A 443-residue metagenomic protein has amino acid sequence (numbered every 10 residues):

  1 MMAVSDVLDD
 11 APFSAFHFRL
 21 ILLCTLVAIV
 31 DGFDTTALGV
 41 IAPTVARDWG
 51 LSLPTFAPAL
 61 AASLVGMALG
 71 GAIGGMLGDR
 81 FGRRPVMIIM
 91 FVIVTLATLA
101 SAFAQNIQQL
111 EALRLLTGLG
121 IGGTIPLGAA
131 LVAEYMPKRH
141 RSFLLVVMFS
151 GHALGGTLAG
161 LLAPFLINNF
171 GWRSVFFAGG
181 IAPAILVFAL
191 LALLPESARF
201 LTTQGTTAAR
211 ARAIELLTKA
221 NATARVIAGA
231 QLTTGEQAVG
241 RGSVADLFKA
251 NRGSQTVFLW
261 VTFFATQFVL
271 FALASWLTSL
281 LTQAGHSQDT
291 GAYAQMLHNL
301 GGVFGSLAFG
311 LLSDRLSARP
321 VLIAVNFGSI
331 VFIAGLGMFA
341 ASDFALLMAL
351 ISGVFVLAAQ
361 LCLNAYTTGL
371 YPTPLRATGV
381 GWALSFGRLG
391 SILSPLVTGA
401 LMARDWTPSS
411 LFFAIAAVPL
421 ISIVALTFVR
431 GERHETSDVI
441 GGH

Functional and structural regions predicted by a protein language model:
M1-D10, L193-Q255, S437-H443: Intracellular cytosolic loops and amphipathic helices of Major Facilitator Superfamily
M1-F33: Cytosolic juxtamembrane N-terminal segment immediately preceding the first transmembrane helix of multi-pass
A28, G39-L69: Extracellular/periplasmic helix-loop-helix junction of adjacent transmembrane segments in MFS-like secondary
L38-G39, F248-S306: Extracytoplasmic gate region of multi-pass secondary transporters
G50, G82, F103-Q109, P137 (+2 more regions): Helix-breaking motifs and short loop linkers at transmembrane-helix boundaries and internal kinks in secondary membrane
L69-I107: Conserved MFS/SLC helix-loop-helix module at the cytosolic interface between two early adjacent transmembrane helices
L115-S150: Cytoplasmic helix-loop-helix junction between adjacent transmembrane helices in 12-TM secondary transporters
H152-P195, R199-T203: Helix-loop-helix hairpin linking two adjacent transmembrane segments in secondary transporters
